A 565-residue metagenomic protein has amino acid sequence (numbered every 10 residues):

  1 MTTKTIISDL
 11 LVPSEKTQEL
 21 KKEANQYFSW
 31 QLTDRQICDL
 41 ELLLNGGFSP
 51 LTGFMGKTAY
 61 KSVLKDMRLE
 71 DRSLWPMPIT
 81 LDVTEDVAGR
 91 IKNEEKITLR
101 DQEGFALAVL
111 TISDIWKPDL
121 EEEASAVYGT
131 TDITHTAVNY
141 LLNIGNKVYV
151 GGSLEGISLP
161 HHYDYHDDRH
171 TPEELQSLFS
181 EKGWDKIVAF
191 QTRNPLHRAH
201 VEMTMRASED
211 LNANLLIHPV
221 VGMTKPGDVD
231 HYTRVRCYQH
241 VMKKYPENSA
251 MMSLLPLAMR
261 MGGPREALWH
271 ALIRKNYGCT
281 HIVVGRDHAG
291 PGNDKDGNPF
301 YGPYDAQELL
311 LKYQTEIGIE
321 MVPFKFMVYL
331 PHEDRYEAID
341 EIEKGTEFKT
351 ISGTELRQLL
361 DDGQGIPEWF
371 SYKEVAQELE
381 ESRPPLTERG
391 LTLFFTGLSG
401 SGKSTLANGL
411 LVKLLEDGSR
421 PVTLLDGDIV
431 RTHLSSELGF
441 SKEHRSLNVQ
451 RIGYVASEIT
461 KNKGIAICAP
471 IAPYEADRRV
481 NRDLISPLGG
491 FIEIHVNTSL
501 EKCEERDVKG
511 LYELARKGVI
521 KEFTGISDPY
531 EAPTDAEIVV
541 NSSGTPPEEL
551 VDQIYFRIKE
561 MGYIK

Functional and structural regions predicted by a protein language model:
M1-T387: Active-site cores that bind ATP or allylic diphosphates and position pyrophosphate for catalysis
S62, L178, K312-Y313, M321-A469 (+2 more regions): Glycine-rich phosphate-binding loop of ATP-dependent small-molecule kinases
